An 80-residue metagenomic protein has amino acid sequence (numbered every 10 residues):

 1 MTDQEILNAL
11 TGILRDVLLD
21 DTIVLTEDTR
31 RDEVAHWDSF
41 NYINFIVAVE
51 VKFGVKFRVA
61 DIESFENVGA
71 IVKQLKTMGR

Functional and structural regions predicted by a protein language model:
T2-V47, V51-R80: Phosphopantetheine-dependent thiolation modules in NRPS/PKS and related acyl-activating systems
